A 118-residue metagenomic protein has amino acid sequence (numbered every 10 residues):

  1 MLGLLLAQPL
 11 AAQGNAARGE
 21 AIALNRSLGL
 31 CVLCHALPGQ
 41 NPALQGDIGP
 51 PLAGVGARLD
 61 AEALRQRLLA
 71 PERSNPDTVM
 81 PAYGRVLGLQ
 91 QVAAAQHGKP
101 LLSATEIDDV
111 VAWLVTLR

Functional and structural regions predicted by a protein language model:
M1-A7: Bacterial N-terminal signal peptides
A7-R26, G39-N41, P50, R118: Electrostatic cytochrome c docking/interface patches
A17-V32, Q45-G46, K99-T105: Sequence context surrounding c-type heme c attachment/ligation sites in exported
G19, L28-P38, L64, V110 (+1 more regions): The canonical Cys-X-X-Cys-His
I22-L24, A36-A70, V79-A93: Gly/Gly-Pro-rich "capping" loops immediately C-terminal to redox-active cysteine motifs in periplasmic/lumenal
L28, N75, L117: Short sequence/structural segments immediately N-terminal
R85-R118: C-terminal capping alpha-helices of c-type cytochrome domains
